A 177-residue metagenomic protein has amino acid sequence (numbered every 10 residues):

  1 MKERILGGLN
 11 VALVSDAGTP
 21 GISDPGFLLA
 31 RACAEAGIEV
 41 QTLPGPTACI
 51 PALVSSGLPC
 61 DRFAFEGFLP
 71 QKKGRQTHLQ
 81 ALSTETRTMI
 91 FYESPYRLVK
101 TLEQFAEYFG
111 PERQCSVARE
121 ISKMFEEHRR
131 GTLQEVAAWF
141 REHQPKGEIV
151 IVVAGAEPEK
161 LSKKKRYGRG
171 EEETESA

Functional and structural regions predicted by a protein language model:
M1-Q41: Class I S-adenosyl-L-methionine
M1-R4, A52, W139: CheY-like receiver
L6-N10, T88, Y92-A177: A contiguous loop/helix-start segment that scaffolds small-molecule binding in enzyme catalytic cores
S15, V40-G45, F91, V117: General beta-strand structural signal in soluble alpha/beta enzymes
T19-G21, Q71-K72, F125: Short, small-residue-enriched loops and turns at beta-alpha junctions that line or gate enzyme active sites
S23-F27, Q76, V99-L102, R130: Conserved strand-to-helix beginnings and helix N-cap segments that scaffold or border functional pockets
L28-E85: Class I SAM-dependent methyltransferase SAM-binding "motif I" and its flanking Rossmann-like core
